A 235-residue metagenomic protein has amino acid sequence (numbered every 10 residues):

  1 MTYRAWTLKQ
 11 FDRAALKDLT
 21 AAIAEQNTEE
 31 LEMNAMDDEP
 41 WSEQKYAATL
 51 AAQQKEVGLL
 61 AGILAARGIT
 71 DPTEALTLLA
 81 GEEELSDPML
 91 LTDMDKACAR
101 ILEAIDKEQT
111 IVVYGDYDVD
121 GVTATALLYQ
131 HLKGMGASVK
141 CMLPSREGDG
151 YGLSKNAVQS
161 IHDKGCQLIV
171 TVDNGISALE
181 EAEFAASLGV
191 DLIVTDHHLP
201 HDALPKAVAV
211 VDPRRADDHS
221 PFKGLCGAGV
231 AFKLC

Functional and structural regions predicted by a protein language model:
M1-C235: Replace "Mg2+/Mn2+-dependent" with "divalent metal-dependent
